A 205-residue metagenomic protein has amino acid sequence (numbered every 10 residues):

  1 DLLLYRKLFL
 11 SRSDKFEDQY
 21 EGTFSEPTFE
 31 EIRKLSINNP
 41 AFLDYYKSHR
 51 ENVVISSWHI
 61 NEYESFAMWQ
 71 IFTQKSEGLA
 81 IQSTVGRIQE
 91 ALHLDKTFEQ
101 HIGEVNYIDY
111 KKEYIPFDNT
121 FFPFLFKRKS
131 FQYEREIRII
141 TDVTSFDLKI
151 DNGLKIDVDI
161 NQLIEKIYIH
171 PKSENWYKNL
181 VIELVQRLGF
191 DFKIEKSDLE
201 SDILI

Functional and structural regions predicted by a protein language model:
D1-I205: Partner-binding and oligomerization surfaces adjacent to conserved cores of proteins that assemble macromolecular
